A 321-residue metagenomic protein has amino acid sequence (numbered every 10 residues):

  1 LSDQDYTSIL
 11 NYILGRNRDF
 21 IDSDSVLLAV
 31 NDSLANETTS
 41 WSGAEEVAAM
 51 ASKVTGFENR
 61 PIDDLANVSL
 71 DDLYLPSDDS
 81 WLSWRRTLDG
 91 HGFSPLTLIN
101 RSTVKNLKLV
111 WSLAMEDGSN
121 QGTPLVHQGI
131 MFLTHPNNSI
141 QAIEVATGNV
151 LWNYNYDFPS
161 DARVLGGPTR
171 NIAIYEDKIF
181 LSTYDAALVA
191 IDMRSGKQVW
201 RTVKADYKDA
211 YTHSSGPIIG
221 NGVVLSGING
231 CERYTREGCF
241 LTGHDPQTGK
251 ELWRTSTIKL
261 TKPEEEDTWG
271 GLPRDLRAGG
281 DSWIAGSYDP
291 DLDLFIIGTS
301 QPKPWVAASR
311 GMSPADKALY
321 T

Functional and structural regions predicted by a protein language model:
S2-D89: Flexible coil segments in periplasmic/lumen-exposed cytochrome c-class electron-transfer proteins
E58-M115, N149-D161, K197-D206, K250-T257 (+1 more regions): Aromatic (tryptophan-biased) beta-strands that constitute blades/sheets of beta-rich domains
S112-L125, N153-A173, R201-G216, S256-S287 (+2 more regions): Extracytoplasmic beta-rich repeat domains
V126-Q128, I174-E176, I219-N221, Y288-L292: Residue-level detector of Asp-centered blade-edge/turn motifs that repeat once per structural unit in beta-propeller
I191-G196, G238-E251, M312-T321: Beta-propeller blade signature
S226-C239, I297-Y320: Short, conserved, GDST-rich strand-edge loop motifs in beta-rich repeat architectures
